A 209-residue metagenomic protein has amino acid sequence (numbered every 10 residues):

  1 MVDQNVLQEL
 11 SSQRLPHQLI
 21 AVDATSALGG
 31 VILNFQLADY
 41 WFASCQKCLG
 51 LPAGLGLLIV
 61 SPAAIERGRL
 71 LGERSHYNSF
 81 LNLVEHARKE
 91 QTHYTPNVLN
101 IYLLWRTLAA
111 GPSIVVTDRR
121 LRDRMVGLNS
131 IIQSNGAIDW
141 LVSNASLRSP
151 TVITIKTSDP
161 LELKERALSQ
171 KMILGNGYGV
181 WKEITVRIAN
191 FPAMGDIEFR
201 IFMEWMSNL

Functional and structural regions predicted by a protein language model:
M1-T25: Active-site phosphate-binding strand-loop segment of PLP-dependent enzymes
F35-Q46: Conserved active-site segment immediately N-terminal to the catalytic lysine that forms the internal aldimine
C48-N129: Active-site C-terminal subdomain of aminotransferase-like
I114-R122, N135-N144, G177-G179: Flexible, glycine/charged-enriched surface loops at secondary-structure junctions
D139-A167: Conserved PLP-binding catalytic core of the aspartate aminotransferase-like
L163-K171, I201-S207: Short amphipathic alpha-helices in soluble, non-transmembrane regions that often serve as interface/regulatory elements
Q170-R187: Conserved PLP cofactor-binding pocket of PLP-dependent enzymes
V186-L209: PLP-dependent enzyme catalytic core of the Aspartate aminotransferase-like
